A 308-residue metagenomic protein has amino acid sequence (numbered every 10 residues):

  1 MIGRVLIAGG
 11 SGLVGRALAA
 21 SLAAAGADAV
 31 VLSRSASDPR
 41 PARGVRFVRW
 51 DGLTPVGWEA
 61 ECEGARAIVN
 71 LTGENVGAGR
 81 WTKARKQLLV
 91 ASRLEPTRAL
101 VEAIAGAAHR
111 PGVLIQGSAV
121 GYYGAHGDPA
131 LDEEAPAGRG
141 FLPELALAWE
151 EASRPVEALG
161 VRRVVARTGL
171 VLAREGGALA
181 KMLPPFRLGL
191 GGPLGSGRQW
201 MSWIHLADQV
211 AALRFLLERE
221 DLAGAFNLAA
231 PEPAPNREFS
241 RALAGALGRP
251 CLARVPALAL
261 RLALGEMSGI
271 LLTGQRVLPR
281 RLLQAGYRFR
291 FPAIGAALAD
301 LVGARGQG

Functional and structural regions predicted by a protein language model:
V5-A25: N-terminal Rossmann NAD(P)H-binding glycine-rich loop of SDR-like oxidoreductase domains
S37, V45-P96: NAD(P)H-binding glycine-rich loop region in Rossmannoid oxidoreductase-like domains and their noncatalytic homologs
K86-L88, R98-G140: Conserved Rossmann-fold NAD(P)-dependent oxidoreductase catalytic core, especially the SDR/UDP-sugar
S118, E151-R174: Conserved beta-loop-beta element that borders a ligand/cofactor-binding pocket
V161, L172-K181, L216-F226: Glycine/proline-rich active-site loop of Rossmann-fold NAD(P)-dependent oxidoreductases
K181-D208, A212-F215: A conserved pocket-lining segment of Rossmann-fold NAD(P)-dependent short-chain dehydrogenase/reductase
R219-E266, A299, A304-G308: Mid/C-terminal beta-alpha module of Rossmann-like enzyme folds, strongest in SDR-family dehydrogenases/epimerases
A234, G269-G308: C-terminal amphipathic/interface module of NAD(P)-dependent oxidoreductases and related NAD-binding regulators
